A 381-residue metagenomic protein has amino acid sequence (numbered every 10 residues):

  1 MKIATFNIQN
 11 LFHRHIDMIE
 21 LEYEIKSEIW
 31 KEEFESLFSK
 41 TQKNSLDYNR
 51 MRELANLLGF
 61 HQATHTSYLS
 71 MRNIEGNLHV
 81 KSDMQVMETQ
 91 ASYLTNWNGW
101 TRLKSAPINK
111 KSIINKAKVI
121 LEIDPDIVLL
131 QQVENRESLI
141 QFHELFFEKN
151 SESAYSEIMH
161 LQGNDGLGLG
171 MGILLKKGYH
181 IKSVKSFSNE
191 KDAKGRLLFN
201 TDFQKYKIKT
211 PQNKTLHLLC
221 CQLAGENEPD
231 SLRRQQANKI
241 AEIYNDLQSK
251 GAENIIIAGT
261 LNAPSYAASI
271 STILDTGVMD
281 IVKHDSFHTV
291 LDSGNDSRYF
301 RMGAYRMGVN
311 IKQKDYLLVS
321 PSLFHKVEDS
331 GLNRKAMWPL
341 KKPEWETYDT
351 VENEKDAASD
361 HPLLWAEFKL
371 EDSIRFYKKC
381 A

Functional and structural regions predicted by a protein language model:
M1-F147, M159-N164, Y377-A381: N-terminal, active-site-proximal structural segment of metallo-dependent hydrolase catalytic domains
M1-K2, H15, D246-I256, N262-A381: Metal-dependent phosphoester-hydrolase catalytic domains
I3-I8, F34, N44, L54 (+7 more regions): Active-site beta-strand/loop signature of hydrolases that rely on acidic residues for catalysis
H13-H15, S138-I140, L167, N227-P229 (+1 more regions): Extracytoplasmic/secreted cell-surface and envelope-processing proteins
H15-M18, I140-H143, V184-S186, A268-I270 (+1 more regions): Short, solvent-exposed loop/turn and secondary-structure capping segments
L78, I108, I127-T215: Structured beta-strand-rich core segments of catalytic domains in phosphoester-bond hydrolases
S112-I114, L197-Y206, Q235-N245: A Trp-anchored, charged/polar loop motif used as the substrate-binding/catalytic surface of acyl/ester-handling
K214-P229: Active-site His/acidic residue clusters
